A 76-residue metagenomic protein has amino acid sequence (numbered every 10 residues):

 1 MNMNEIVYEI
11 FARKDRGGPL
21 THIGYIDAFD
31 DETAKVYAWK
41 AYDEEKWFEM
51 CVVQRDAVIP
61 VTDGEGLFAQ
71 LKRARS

Functional and structural regions predicted by a protein language model:
M1-T21: Short aromatic-glycine-(Arg/Gly/Cys) micro-motifs in beta-strand/loop hairpins
F11, D27-A28, C51-V52: Conserved short hydrophobic patches within well-ordered secondary structure
D15, D31, R55-A57: Short, ordered loop/turn segments at secondary-structure junctions
L20, V36, P60-T62: Short acidic, gly/pro-rich beta-turn/loop elements at beta-sheet edges and active-site/ligand-binding grooves
L20-F29: A short, exposed loop/beta-hairpin motif centered on an aromatic-Gly-Thr core
F29-W47: A short, charged, amphipathic alpha-helix used as a generic interaction element across diverse proteins
Y42-S76: Short, mixed-charge low-complexity intrinsically disordered segments
